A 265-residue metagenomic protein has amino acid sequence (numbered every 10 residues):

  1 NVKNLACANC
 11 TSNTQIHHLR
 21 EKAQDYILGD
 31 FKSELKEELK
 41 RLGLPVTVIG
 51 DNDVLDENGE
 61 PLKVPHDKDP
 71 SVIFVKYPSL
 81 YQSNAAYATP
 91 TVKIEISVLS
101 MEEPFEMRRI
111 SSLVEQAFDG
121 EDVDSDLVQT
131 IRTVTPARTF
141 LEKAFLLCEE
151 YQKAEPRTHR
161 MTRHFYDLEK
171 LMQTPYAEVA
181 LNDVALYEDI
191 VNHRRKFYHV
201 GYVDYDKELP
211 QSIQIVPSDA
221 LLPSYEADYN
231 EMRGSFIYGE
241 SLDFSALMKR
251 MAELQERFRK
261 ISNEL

Functional and structural regions predicted by a protein language model:
K3-L265: Structured mid-to-C-terminal alpha-helical surface segments
